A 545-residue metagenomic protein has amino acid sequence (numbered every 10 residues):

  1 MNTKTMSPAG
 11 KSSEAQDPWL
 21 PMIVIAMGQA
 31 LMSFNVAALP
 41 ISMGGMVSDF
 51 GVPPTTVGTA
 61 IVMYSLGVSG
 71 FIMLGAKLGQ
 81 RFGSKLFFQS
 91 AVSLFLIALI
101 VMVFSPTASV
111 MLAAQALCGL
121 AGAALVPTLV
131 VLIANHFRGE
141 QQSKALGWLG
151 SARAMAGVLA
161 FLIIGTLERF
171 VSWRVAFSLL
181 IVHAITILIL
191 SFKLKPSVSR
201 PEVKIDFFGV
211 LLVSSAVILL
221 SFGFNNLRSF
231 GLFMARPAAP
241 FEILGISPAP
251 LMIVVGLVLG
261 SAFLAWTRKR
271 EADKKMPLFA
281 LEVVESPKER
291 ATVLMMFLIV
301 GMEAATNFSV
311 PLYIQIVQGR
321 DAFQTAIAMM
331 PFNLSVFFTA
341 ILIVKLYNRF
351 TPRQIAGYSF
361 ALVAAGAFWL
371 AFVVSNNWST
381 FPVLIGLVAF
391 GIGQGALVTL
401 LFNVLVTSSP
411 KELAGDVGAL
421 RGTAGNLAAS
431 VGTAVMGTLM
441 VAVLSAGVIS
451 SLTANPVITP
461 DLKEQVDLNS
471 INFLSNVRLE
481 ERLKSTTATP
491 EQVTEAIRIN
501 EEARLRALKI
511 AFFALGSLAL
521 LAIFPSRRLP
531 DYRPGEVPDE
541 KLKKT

Functional and structural regions predicted by a protein language model:
M1-P21, K269, E464-T545: Transmembrane-helix exit segments and adjacent C-terminal regions of multi-pass membrane proteins
D17-V68, I72, A152, P248-L251 (+2 more regions): Transmembrane core module of solute transporters
Q29, V92, L96-L99, A114-Q115 (+6 more regions): A generic transmembrane-helix signature of 12-TM secondary carrier transporters
G45, A76-K77, R81, T166 (+1 more regions): Membrane-interface helix termini in secondary transporters
T56, Q141-W148, L413-L420, A507: Cytoplasmic loop-to-transmembrane helix junctions
Q80-A216, N226: Helix-loop-helix hairpins in multi-pass membrane proteins, especially solute transporters
S151, L159, V383-N469, R527: Small-residue-rich alpha-helical segments with characteristic i,i+4
R169-L294: Hydrophobic transmembrane-helix bundles of small-molecule transporters
